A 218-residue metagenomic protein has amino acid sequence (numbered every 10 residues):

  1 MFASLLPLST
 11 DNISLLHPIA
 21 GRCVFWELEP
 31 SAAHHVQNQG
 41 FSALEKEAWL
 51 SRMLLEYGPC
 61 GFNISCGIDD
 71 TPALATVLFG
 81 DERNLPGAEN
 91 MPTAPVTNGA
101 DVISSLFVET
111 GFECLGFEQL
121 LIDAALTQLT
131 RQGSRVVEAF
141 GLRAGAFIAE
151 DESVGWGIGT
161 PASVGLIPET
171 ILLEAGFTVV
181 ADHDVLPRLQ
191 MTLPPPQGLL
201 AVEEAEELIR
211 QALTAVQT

Functional and structural regions predicted by a protein language model:
M1-P59, V77, R131, R135-T218: Terminal substrate-recognition subdomain of acyl/acetyltransferases
G40, R52-E56, I68-F107, E152-G159: Conserved acyl-donor/pantetheine-binding loop and adjacent beta-alpha core of acyl/acetyltransferases and related
P59-S65: Hydrophobic beta-strand residues of extracellular immunoglobulin-like
S65-I68, T178: Core beta-strand residues in small-molecule sensory/regulatory alpha/beta domains
E82-N84, G111, A144, P196: Short coil/turn motifs at secondary-structure junctions
S104-E113, R143: A short, internal acetyl-CoA/4′-phosphopantetheine-binding micro-motif in the GNAT/acyltransferase core
V108, C114-T130: Conserved acetyl-CoA-binding loop-helix of GNAT-fold acetyltransferases
